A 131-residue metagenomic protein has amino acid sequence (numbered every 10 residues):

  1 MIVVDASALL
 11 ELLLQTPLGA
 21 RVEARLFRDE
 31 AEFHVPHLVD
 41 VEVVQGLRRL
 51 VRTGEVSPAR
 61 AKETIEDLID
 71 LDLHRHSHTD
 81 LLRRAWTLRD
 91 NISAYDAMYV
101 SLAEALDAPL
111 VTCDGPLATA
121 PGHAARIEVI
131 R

Functional and structural regions predicted by a protein language model:
M1, V100-R131: Acidic, PIN/NYN-like endoribonuclease modules and their adjacent C-terminal/linker elements
M1-L38, L50-E63, G122: Short, well-structured N-terminal submotif of metal-dependent ribonuclease cores
L9, V39, L81, Y99 (+1 more regions): Alpha-helix capping/helix-boundary segments
R21, E42, R84, T119-A120: Phosphate- and divalent-cation-binding pockets in alpha/beta enzyme and binding domains that engage nucleotide-derived
E42-G46, T64-D67, R84: A general alpha-helix detector
Q45-R52, A105: Short glycine/serine- and small hydrophobic-enriched flexible loop segments
L71-C113: Active-site neighborhoods of divalent-metal-dependent phosphate/nucleic-acid chemistry enzymes
